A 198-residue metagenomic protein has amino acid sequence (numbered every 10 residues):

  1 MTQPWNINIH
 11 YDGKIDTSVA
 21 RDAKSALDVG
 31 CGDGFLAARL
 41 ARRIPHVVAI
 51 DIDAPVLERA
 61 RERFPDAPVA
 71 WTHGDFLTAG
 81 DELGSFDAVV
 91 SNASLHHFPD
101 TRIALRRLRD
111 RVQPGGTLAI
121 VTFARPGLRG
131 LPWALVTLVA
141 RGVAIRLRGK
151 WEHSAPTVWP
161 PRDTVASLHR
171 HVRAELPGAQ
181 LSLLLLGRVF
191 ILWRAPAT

Functional and structural regions predicted by a protein language model:
N6-K24: Conserved alpha-helix/loop element of class I SAM-dependent methyltransferases that forms part of the SAM/SAH-binding
K24-G32: Conserved class I S-adenosyl-L-methionine
D33-T78: Class I SAM-dependent methyltransferase SAM/SAH-binding core
V90: A conserved beta-strand element that flanks and buttresses the S-adenosyl-L-methionine
A93-S94: Short catalytic micro-motifs in class I SAM-dependent methyltransferases
I103-P114: A short glycine-rich, Lys/Arg-flanked "PGG" loop and its adjoining helix->strand segment in the class I
G115-T122: Conserved beta-strand signature within the Rossmann-like core of class I S-adenosyl-L-methionine
A124-H171: C-terminal alpha-helical "lid/dimerization" subdomain adjacent to the S-adenosyl-L-methionine
